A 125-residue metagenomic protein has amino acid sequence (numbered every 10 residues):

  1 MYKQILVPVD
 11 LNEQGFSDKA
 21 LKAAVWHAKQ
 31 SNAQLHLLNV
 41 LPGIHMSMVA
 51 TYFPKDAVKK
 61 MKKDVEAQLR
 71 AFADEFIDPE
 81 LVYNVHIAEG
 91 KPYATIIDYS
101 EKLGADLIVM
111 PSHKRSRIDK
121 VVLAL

Functional and structural regions predicted by a protein language model:
M1, S31-Q34, L81-V82, G104: Short loop/turn motifs at secondary-structure junctions
K3-T51: Small/aliphatic-rich secondary-structure junction motif
V7-P8, I108-S112: Short beta-strands and strand-loop turn motifs
F16-L21, V65, V122-A124: Short, conserved glycine- and acidic-residue-centered signature motifs in active-site or ligand-binding loops
Y52-D56, K102-L103: Short, hinge-like loop/turn segments at secondary-structure boundaries
K55-A67: A short acidic, glycine-rich active-site loop that binds or catalyzes chemistry on phosphate/adenosine moieties
D74-I108, R115: Structural beta-alpha unit
M110-L125: Glycine-rich, Arg-bearing micro-motifs that act as flexible, cationic patches
